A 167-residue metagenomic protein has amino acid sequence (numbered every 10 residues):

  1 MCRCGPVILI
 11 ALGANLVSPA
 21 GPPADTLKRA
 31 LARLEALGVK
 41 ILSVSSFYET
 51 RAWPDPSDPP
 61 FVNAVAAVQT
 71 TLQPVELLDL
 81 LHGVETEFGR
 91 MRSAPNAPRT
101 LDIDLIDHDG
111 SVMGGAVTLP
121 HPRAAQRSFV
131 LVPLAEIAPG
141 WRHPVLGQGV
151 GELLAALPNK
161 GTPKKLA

Functional and structural regions predicted by a protein language model:
C2-I10, L16-P95, T100, D109-G110: Nucleotide and nucleotide-moiety/phosphate-recognizing core
W53-P60, L78, H82-A167: Flexible, gly/pro- and Lys/Arg-enriched active-site loops
